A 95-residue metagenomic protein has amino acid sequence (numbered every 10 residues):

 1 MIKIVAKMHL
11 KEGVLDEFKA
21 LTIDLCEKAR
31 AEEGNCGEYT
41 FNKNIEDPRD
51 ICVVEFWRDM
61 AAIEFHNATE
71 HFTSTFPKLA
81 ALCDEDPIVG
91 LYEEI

Functional and structural regions predicted by a protein language model:
M1-I2, I95: Absolute protein N-terminus
I2-H9, T40-N67: Short, well-ordered beta-strand segments in beta-rich or mixed alpha/beta enzyme and ligand-binding folds
K7, I23, E27, E64 (+1 more regions): Solvent-exposed, non-membrane alpha-helical residues enriched in polar/charged side chains
V14-E38, H71-F76: Short amphipathic alpha-helical segments
G34, R58, D84: Short conserved AdoMet
T40-R49, S74-I95: Glycine-rich beta-strand-turn "strand-cap" elements at beta-sheet edges
